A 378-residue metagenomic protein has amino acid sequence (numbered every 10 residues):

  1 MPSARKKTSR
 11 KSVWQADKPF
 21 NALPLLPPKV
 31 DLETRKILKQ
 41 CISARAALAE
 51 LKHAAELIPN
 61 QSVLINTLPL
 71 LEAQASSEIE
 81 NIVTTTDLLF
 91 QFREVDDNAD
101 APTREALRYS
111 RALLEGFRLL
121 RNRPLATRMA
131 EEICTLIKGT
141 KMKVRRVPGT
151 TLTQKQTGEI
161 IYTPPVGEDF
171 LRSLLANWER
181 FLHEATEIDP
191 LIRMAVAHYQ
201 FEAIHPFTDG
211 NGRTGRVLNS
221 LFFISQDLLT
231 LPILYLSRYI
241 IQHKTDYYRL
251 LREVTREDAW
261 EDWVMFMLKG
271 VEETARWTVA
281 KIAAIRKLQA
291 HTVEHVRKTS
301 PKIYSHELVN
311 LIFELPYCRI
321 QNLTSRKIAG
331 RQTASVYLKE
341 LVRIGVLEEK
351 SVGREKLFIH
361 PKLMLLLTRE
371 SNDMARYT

Functional and structural regions predicted by a protein language model:
M1-T378: FIC/Doc superfamily catalytic core
